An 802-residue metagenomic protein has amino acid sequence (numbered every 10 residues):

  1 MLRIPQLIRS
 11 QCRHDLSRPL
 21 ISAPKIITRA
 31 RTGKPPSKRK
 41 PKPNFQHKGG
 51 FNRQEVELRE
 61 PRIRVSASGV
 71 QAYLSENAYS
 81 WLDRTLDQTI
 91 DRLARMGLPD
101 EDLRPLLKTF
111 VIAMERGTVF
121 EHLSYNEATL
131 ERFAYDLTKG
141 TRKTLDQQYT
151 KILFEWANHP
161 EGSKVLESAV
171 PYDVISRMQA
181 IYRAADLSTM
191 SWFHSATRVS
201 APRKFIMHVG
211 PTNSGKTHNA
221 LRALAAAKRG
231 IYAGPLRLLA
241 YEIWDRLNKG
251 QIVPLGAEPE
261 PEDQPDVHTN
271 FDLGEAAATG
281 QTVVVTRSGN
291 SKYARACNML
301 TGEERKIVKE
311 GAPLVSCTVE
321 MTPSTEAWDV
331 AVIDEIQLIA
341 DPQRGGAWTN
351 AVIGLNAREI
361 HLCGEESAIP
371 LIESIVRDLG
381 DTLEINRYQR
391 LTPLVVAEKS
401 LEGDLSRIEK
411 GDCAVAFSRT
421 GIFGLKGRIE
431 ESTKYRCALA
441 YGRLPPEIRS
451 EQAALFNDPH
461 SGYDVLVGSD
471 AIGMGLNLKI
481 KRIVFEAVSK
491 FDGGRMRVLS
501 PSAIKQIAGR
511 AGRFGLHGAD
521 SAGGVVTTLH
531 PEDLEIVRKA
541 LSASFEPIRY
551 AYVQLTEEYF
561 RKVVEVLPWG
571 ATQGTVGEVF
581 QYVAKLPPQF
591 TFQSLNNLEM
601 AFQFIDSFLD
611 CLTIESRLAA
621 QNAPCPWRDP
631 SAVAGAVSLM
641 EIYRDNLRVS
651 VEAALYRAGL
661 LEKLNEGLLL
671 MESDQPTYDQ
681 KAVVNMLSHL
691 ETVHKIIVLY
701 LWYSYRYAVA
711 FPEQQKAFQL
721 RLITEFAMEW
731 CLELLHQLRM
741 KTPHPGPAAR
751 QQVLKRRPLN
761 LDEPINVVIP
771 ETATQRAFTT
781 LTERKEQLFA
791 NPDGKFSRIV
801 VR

Functional and structural regions predicted by a protein language model:
L2, R9-F133, T138-T189, T197 (+1 more regions): Non-catalytic terminal extensions of ATP-dependent helicases
K228-I243, H361-C363, A368-I369, S406-T433 (+3 more regions): Conserved strand-helix element at the start of the C-terminal RecA-like helicase core
N248-T325: Inter-Walker segment of RecA-like/P-loop motor cores
T301, R305-V308, G424, R436-L439 (+1 more regions): Conserved helicase ATPase core of P-loop NTP-dependent helicases/translocases
K309-T325, P459-N477: Conserved two-lobed SF2 helicase motor
T318-L362: SF2 helicase catalytic motif II
E359-A368, H460, L478-S542: Conserved segment of the helicase C-terminal RecA-like domain
I369-E409: Interdomain hinge/linker at the junction between the two RecA-like core domains of SF2 helicases
